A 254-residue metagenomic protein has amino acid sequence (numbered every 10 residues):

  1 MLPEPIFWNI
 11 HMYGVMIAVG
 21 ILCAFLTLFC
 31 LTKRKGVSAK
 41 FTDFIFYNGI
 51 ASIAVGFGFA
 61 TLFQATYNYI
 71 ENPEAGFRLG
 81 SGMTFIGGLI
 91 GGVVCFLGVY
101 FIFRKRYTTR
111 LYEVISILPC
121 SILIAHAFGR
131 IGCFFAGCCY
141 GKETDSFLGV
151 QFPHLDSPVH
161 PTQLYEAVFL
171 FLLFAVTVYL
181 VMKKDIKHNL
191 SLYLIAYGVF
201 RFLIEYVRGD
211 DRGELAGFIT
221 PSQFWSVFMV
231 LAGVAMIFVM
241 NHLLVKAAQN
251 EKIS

Functional and structural regions predicted by a protein language model:
M1-S254: Hydrophobic, membrane-interfacing alpha helices
